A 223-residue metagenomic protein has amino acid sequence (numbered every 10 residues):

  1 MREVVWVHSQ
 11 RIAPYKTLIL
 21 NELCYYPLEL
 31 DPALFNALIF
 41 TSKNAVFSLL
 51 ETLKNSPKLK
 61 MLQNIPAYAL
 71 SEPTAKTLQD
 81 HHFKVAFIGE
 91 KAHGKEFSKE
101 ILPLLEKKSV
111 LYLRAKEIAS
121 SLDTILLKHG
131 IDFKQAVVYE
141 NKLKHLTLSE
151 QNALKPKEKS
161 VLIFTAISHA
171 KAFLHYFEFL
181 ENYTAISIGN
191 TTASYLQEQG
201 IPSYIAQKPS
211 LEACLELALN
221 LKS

Functional and structural regions predicted by a protein language model:
M1-S223: Signature of uroporphyrinogen-III synthase
